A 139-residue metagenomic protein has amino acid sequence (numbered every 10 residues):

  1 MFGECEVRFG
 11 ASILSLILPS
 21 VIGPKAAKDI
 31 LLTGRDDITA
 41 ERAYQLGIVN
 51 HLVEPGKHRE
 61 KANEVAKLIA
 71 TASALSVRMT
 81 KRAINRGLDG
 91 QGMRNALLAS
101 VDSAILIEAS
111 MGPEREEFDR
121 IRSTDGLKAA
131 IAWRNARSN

Functional and structural regions predicted by a protein language model:
M1-A74: Crotonase-fold acyl-CoA enzyme core
R35-A40, E60, E64-K67, T71-N139: C-terminal alpha-helix plus adjacent terminal tail
